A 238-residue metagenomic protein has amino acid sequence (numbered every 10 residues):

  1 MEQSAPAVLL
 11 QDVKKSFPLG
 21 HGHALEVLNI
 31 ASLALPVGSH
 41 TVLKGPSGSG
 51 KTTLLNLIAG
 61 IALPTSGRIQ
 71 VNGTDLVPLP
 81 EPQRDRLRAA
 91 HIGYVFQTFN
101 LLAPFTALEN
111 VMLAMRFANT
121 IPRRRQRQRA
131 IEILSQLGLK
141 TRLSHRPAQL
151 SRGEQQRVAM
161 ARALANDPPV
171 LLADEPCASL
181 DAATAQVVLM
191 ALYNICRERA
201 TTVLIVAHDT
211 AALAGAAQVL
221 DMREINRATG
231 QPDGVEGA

Functional and structural regions predicted by a protein language model:
M1-S16, A228-A238: ABC-family P-loop ATPase nucleotide-binding domain
A7-V8, V13-R223: ABC family nucleotide-binding domain
